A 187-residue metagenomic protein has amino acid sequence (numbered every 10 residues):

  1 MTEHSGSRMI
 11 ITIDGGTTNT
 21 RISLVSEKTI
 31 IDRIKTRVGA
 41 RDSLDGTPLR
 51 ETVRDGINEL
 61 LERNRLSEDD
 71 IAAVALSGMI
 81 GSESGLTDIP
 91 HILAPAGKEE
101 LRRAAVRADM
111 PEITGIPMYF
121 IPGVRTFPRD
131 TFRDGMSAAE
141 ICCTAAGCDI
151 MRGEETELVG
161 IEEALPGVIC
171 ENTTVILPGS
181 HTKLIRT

Functional and structural regions predicted by a protein language model:
T2-S5, G15, L66-E68, M110-I113 (+2 more regions): Solvent-exposed alpha-helices and their adjacent loops that cap or buttress functional pockets in soluble metabolic
I10-D14, I71-A75, T173-L177: Short glycine-aspartate micro-motif
I10-L49: Short glycine-rich, Thr/Ser-proximal phosphate-binding strand/loop in the N-terminal lobe of ATP-dependent enzymes
T20-L24, V159, T174-L177, H181-T187: Short beta-strand scaffold segments in enzyme catalytic cores
K35-R41, R54-I57, E68, A75: Non-catalytic, solvent-exposed interaction/assembly segments
L49-N64: Short, well-ordered amphipathic alpha-helical segments that serve as non-catalytic structural scaffolds within diverse
N64-G135, A139-C148: Short beta-strand-loop/turn "lid" adjacent to the catalytic site in phosphate-handling enzymes
I150-C170: Active-site glycine-rich loop that binds ribose-phosphate moieties when present
